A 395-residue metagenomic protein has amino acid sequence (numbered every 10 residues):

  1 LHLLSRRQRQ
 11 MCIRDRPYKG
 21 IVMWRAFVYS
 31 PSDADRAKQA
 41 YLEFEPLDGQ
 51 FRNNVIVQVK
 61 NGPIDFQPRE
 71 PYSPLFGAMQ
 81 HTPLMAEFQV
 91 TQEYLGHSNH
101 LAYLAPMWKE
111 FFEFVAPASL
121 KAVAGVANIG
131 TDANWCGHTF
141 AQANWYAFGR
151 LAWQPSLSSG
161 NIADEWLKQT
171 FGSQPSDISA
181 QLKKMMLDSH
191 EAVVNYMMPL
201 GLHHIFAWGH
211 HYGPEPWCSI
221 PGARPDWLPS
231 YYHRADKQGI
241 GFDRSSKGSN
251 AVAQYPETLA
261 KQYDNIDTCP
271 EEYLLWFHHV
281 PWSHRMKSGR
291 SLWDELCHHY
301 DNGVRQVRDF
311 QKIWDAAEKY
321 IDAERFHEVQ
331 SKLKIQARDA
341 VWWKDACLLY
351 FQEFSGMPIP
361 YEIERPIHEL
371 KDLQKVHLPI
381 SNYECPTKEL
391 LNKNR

Functional and structural regions predicted by a protein language model:
H2-I13: Single conserved hydrophobic/aromatic residue that forms the stacking wall/gate of nucleotide- or nucleobase-binding
M11-C12, K60-P74, P83-W135: Active-site loops and adjacent core secondary-structure elements that bind or stabilize anionic groups
R14-Q39, Q58-G62: Aromatic-lined carbohydrate-recognition surfaces of secreted/lumenal glycan-active proteins
Y18-G20, N53-V55, T82-L84: Short, well-ordered coil/turn segments that N-cap beta-strands
F27-R36, I64-F66, L95-N99, E191-N195: Short, conserved secondary-structure transition motifs
A40-F44, P71-L75: Alpha-helical scaffolding within the catalytic cores of extracellular/periplasmic polymer-degrading hydrolases
E43-Q58: Structural recognition of alpha->loop->beta junctions
S119-R395: Catalytic domains of carbohydrate-active enzymes that cleave complex glycans
